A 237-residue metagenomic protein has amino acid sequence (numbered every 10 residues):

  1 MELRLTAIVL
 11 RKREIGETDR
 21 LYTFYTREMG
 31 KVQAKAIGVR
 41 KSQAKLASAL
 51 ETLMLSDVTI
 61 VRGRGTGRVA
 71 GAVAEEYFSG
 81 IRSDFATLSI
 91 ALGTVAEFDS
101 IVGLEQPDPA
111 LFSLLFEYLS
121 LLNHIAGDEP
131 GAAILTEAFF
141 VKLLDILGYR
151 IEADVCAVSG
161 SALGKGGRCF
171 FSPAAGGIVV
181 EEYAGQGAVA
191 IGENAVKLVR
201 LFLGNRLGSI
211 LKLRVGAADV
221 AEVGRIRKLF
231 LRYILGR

Functional and structural regions predicted by a protein language model:
M1-R237: Non-catalytic alpha-helical scaffolds and adjoining flexible linkers that form interface surfaces for assembly
